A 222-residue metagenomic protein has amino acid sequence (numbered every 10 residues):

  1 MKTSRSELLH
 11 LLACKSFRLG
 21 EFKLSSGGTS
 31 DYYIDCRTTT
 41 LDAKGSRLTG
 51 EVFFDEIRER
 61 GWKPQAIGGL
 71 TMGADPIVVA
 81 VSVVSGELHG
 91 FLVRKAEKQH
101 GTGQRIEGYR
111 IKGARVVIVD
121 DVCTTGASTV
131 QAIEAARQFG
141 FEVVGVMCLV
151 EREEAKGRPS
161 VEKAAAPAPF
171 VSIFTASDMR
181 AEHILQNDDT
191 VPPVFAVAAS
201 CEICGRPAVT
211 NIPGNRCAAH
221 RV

Functional and structural regions predicted by a protein language model:
M1-R60: Active-site-facing substrate-recognition patch
K2-L11, E134-C201: PRPP-dependent phosphoribosyltransferase catalytic core
W62-G73, M147-C148: Short glycine-rich phosphate-binding loop at a beta-alpha junction
Q65, A114, V144: Conserved acidic residues
V78-V117, T124-Q131: Short, glycine/charge-rich flexible loops or terminal/linker lids adjacent to PRPP-binding catalytic cores
C201-C204, C217: Short cysteine-rich clusters marking metal-coordination/redox-active sites
N211-V222: Cysteine-rich micro-motifs
